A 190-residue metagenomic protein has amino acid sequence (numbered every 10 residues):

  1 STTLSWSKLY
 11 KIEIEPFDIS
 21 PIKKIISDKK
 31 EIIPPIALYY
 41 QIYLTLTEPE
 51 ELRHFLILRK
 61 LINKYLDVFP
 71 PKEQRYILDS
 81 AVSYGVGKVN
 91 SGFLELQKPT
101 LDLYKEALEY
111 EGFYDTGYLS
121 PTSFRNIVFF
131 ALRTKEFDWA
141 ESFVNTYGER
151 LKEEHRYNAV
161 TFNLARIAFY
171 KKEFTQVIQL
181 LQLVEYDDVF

Functional and structural regions predicted by a protein language model:
S1-T47: Flexible inter-repeat linkers and adjacent short helices within tandem amphipathic alpha-helical repeat scaffolds
T2, E31-L38, K72-V86, D115-R125 (+2 more regions): Generic helix N-cap/helix-start motif at coil->alpha-helix transitions
Y10-P21, E48-N63, G92-K105, L132-V144 (+1 more regions): Helix-turn-helix repeat elements of alpha-solenoid scaffolds
I25-I32, I62-Q74, K105-Y118, N145-R156 (+1 more regions): Solenoid-like repeat scaffolds
I26-E31, Q41-T47, L58, N63-S83 (+1 more regions): Ser/Thr/Asn(+Pro)-rich, low-complexity disordered segments
R156, A168-F169: Long amphipathic alpha-helical segments with strong coiled-coil/leucine-zipper propensity
N163, K172, V177-V189: Short, intrinsically disordered, charge-balanced linker/junction segments flanking boundaries in proteins
